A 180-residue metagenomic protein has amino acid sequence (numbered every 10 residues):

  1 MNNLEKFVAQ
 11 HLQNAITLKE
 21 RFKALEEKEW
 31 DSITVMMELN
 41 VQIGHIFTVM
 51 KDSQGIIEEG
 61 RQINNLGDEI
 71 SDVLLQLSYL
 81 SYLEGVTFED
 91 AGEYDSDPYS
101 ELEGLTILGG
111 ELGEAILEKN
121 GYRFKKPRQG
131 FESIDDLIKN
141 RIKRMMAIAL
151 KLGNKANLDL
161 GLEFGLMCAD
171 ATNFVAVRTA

Functional and structural regions predicted by a protein language model:
M1-A180: Flexible "arm" and connector segments at domain edges
